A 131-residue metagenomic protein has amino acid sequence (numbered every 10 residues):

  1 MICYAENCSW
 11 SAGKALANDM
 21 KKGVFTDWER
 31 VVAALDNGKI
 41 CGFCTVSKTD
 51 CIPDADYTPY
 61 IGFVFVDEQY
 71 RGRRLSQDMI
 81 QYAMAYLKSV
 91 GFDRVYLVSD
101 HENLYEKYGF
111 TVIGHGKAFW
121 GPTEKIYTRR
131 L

Functional and structural regions predicted by a protein language model:
C3-D36, C41: Active-site rim helix/loop that mediates acceptor-substrate recognition in acyltransferases
V24, V46-A55, F63-V66, I80: Portal/gating segments that form or line small-molecule/metal binding sites
E29, P122-Y127: Short hydrophobic/aromatic beta-strand or adjacent loop that forms the aromatic wall/cage of a ligand/substrate-binding
R30-A34, C41, L75-I80, Y108: A structural feature recognizing the 12-helix transmembrane core of secondary solute carriers
V31-A33, K39-T49, Y60, F65: Conserved beta-strand in the GNAT
F63-V66, G72-A85, L97: Conserved acetyl-CoA-binding loop-helix of GNAT-fold acetyltransferases
S89, D93, S99-T123: Conserved active-site alpha-helix within GNAT-family acetyltransferase domains
